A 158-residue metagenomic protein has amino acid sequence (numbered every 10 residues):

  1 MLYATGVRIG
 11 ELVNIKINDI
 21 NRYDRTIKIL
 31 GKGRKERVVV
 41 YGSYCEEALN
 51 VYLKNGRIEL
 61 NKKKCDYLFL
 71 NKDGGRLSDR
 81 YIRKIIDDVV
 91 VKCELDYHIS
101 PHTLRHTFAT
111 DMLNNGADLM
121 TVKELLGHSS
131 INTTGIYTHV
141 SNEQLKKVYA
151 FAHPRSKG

Functional and structural regions predicted by a protein language model:
L2-D24: Short, charged phosphate-coordinating catalytic segments
A4, D88, R105-H128, I136: C-terminal catalytic core of tyrosine-transesterase DNA break-rejoin enzymes
T5, G75, Y97, N115: Flexible coil/turn residues that form the inter-helical turn or adjacent wing/linker of helix-turn-helix
R8, K16-N18, D118, S129-N132: Short coil/turn motifs that cap or connect alpha-helices
R25-L30, S100, D111, K123-S141 (+1 more regions): Short functional hotspots where side chains directly engage DNA or cofactors
G31-V51, C65-I85: C-terminal catalytic core of Y-nucleophile DNA break-rejoin enzymes
Y44, V51, V140-G158: DNA/chromatin major-groove-contacting recognition/catalytic segments
L53, V90: Conserved hydrophobic residues forming the short capping helix/wall of the S-adenosyl-L-methionine
